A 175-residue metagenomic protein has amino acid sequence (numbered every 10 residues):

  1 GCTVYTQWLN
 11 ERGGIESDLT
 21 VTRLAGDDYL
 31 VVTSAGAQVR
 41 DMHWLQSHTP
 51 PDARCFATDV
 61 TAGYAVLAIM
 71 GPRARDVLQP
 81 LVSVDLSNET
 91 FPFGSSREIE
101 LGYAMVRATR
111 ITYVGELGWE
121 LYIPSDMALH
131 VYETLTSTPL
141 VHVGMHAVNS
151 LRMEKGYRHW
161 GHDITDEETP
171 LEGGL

Functional and structural regions predicted by a protein language model:
G1-L175: Basic, glycine/lysine-rich polyanion-binding surfaces/domains
